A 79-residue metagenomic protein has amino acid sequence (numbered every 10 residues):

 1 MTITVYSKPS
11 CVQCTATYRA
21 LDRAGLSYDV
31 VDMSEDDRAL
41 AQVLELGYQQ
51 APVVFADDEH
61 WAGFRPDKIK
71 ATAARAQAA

Functional and structural regions predicted by a protein language model:
M1-A24: Local sequence-structure signature of Cys/Sec-based thiol-disulfide redox active-site neighborhoods
T2-T4, S27-D29, D58-E59: Short active-site oxyanion
K8, Y48, P66: ATP/adenylate-binding site constellation spanning eukaryotic-like Ser/Thr protein kinases, ABC-transporter
P9, D32-E35, D58: Structured beta->alpha junctions
Y18-D36: Conserved helix-turn-beta segment immediately C-terminal to the redox Cys motif in thioredoxin-like folds
R38-Q42: Short acidic active-site motifs
L46-V54: Structural micro-motif
F55-A79: Non-catalytic, surface beta->alpha helical segment in thiol-disulfide oxidoreductase systems
